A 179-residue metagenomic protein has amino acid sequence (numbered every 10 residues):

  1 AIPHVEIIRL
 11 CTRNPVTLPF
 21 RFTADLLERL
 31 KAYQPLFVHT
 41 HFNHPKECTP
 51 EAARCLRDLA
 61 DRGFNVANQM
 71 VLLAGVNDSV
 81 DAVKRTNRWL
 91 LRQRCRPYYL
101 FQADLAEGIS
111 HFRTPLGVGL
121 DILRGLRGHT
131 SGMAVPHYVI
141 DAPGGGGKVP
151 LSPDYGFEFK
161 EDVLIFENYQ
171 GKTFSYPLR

Functional and structural regions predicted by a protein language model:
A1-T130: Conserved AdoMet/S-adenosylmethionine-binding subsite of the radical SAM
L91-R179: Auxiliary Fe-S-binding modules of radical SAM enzymes
